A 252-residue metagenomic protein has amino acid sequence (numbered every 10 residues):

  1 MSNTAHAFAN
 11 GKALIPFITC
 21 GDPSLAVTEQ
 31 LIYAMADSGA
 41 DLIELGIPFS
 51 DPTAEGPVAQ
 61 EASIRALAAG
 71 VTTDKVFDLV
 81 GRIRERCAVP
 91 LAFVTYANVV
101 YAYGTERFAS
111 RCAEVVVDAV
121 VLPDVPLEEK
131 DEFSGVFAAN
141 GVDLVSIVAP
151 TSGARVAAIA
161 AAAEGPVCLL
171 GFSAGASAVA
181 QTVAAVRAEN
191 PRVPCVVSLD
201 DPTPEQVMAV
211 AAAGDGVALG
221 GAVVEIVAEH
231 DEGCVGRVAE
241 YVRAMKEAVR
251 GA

Functional and structural regions predicted by a protein language model:
M1-A7, L25, S50-E61, A68-G81 (+6 more regions): Active-site-adjacent beta->alpha loops and helix N-cap segments on the catalytic face of soluble alpha/beta enzymes
N3-P23, G56-A62, I83-V94: N-terminal small/glycine-rich loop or linker at the start of catalytic domains across soluble metabolic enzymes
N10-I15, R86-Y96, F137-I147, V186-D200 (+1 more regions): Short beta-strand/loop segments at the ligand-binding rim of alpha/beta enzyme cores
P16, M35, I43-G46, C112 (+4 more regions): Conserved, mostly hydrophobic/aromatic
L25-A36, S152-A161, V197, D201-V217: Catalytic cores of alpha/beta
L31, A36, L42-I43, I47-F49 (+2 more regions): Active-site beta->alpha loop and helix N-cap motifs at the rims of alpha/beta catalytic domains
A40-S50, V115-V121, P126-E129, C168-A176 (+1 more regions): Glycine-rich phosphate-binding active-site loops on the catalytic face of alpha/beta enzymes
A188-V196, P204-M208, G216-A252: Alpha/beta catalytic cores of nucleotide-metabolism and tRNA/nucleoside-modifying enzymes
